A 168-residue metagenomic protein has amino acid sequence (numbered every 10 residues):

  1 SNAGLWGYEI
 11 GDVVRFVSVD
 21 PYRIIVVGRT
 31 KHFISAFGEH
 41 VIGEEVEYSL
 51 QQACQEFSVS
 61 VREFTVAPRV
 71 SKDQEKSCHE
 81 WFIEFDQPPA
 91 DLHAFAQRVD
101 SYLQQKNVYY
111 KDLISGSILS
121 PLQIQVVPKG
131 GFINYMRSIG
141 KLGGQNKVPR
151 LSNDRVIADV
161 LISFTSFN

Functional and structural regions predicted by a protein language model:
S1-N168: AMP-binding adenylation
